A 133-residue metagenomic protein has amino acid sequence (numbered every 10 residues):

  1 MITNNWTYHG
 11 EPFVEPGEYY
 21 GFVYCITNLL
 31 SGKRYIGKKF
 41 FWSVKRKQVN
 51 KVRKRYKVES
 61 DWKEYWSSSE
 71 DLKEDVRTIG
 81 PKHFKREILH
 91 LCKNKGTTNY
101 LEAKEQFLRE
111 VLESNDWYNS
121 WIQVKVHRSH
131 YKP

Functional and structural regions predicted by a protein language model:
M1-P133: Structure-specific nucleic-acid interaction/processing domains
